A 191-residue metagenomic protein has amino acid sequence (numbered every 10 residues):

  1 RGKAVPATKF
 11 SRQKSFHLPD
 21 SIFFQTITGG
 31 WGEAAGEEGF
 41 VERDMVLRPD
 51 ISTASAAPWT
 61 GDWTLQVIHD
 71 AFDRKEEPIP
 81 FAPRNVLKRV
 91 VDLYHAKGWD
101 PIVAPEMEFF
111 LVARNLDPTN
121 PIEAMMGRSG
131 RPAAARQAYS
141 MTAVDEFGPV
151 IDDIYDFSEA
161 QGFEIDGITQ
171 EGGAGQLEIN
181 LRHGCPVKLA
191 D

Functional and structural regions predicted by a protein language model:
R1-G167, K188-D191: ATP/Mg2+-dependent ligation/transfer catalytic cores
M107, E171-I179: Short, conserved phosphate-binding/catalytic loop or strand-edge motifs used in phosphoryl-/nucleotidyl-transfer
Q176, L181, L189-D191: Acidic, glycine-rich loop-and-beta core segments that form the ion-binding/anion-interacting portion of active sites
